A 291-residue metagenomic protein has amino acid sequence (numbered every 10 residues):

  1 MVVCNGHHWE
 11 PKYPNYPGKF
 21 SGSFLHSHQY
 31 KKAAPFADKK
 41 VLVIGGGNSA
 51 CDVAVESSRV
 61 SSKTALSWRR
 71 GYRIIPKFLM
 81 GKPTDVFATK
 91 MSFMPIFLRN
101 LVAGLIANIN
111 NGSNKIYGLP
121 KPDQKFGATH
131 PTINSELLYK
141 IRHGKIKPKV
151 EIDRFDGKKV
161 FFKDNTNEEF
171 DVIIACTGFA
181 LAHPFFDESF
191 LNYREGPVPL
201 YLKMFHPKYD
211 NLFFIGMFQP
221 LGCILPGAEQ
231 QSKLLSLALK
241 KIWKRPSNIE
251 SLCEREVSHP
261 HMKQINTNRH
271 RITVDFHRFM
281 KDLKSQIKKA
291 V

Functional and structural regions predicted by a protein language model:
M1-R73, K77-F78, S92-N248, K263-V291: Flavin (primarily FAD) cofactor-binding/catalytic cores of flavoenzymes
M80-K82: Short low-complexity, flexible loop/linker segments enriched in glycine and/or proline with clustered acidic
A88-T89: Basic, ligand-binding patches in group-transfer machinery, especially extracytoplasmic/periplasmic segments
I249-C253: Charge-dense, low-complexity polyampholytic segments
E254-S258: Long, charge-rich alpha-helical interaction segments
